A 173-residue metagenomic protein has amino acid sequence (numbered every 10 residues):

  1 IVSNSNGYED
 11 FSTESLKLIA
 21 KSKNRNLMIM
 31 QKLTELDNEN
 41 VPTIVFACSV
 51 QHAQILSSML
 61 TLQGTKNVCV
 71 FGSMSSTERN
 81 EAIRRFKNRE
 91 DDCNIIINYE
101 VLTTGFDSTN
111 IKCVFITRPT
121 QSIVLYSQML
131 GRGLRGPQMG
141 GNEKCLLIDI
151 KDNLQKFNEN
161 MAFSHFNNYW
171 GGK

Functional and structural regions predicted by a protein language model:
I1, S127, R135-K173: A conserved SF2-helicase RecA2
I1-A47: Conserved interdomain linker/interface between the two RecA-like ATPase lobes of SF2 helicase motors
L36-P42, Q63-K66, T109-K112: Short, surface-exposed connector motifs at secondary-structure boundaries
T43-F46, C69, C113-I116: Short catalytic-loop micro-motif centered on adjacent basic/acidic residues
I44, A53-I55, T65-L102: Conserved helicase ATPase core of P-loop NTP-dependent helicases/translocases
H52-M59, T104, L125: Phosphate- and divalent-cation-binding pockets in alpha/beta enzyme and binding domains that engage nucleotide-derived
M59, A82-R85, N110, L125-R132 (+1 more regions): Alpha-helical scaffold elements adjacent to nucleotide-binding pockets in ATP/GTP-utilizing enzyme cores
N94-T120, L125-R132, K144-I150: A short beta-strand element within the Helicase C-terminal
